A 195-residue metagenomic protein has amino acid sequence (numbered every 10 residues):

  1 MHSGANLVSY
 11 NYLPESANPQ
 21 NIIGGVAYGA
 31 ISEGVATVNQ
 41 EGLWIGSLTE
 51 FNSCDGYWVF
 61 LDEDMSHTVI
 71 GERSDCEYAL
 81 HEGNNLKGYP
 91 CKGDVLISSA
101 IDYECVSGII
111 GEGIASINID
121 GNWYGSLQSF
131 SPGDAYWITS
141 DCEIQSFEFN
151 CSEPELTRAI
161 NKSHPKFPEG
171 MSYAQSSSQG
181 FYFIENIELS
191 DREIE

Functional and structural regions predicted by a protein language model:
M1-Q179, E193-E195: N-terminal exported-region signature
F183-E193: Structural motif
